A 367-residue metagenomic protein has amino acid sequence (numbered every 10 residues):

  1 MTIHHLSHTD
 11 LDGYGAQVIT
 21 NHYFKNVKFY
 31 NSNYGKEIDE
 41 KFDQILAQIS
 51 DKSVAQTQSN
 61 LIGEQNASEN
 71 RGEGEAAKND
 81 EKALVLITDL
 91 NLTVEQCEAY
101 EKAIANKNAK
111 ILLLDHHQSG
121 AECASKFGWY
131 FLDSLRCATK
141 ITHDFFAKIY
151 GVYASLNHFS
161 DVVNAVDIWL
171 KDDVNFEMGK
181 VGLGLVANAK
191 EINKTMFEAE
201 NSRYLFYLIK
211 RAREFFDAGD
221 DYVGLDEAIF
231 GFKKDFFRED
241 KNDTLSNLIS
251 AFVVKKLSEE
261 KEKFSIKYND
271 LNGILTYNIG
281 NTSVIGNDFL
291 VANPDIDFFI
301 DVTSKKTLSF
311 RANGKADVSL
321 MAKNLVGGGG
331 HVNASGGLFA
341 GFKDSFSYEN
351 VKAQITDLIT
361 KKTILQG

Functional and structural regions predicted by a protein language model:
M1-K194, S258-G367: Replace "Mg2+/Mn2+-dependent" with "divalent metal-dependent
V166-V254: Hydrophobic, aromatic-enriched interface-forming segments
